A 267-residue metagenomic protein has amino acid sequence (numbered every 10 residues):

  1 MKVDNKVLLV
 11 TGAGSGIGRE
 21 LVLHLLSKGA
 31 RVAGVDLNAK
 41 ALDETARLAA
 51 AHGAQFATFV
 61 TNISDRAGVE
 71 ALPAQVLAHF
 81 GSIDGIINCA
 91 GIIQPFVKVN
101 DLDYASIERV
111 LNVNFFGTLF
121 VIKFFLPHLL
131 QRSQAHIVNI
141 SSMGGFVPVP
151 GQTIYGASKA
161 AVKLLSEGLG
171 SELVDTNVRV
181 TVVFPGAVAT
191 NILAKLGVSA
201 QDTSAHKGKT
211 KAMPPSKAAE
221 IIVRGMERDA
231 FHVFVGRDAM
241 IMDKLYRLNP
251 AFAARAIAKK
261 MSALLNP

Functional and structural regions predicted by a protein language model:
K2-A33: Canonical Rossmann dinucleotide-binding motif of NAD(H)/NADP(H)-dependent dehydrogenases/reductases, specifically
A39-K40, V60-A71, Y104: The beta1-alpha1 cofactor-binding region of Rossmann-like NAD(H)/NADP(H)-dependent oxidoreductases
V97-V99, D103-R109: Substrate-binding pocket helix/loop in short-chain dehydrogenase/reductase
I122, S158: Active-site helix of classical SDR
P127, S171-D175: Alpha-helical segment proximal to the catalytic Tyr-Lys
S142: Residue(s) in the substrate-gating loop at a strand-loop-helix junction that position the organic substrate next
D175-R237: SDR active-site lid
